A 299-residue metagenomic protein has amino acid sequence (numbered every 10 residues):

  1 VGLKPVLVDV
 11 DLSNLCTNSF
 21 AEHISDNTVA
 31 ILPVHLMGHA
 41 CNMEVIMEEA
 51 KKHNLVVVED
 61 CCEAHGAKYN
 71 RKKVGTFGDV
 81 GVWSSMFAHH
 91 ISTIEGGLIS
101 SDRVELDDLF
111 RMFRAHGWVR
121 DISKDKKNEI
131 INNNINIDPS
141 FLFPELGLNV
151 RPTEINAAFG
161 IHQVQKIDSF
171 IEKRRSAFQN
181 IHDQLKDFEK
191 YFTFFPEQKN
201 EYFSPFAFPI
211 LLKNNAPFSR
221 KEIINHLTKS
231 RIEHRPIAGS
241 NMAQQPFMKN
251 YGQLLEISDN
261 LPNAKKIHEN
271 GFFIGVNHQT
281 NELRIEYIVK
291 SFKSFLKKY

Functional and structural regions predicted by a protein language model:
V1-C61, K68: PLP-dependent aminotransferase-like
L3, V10, H35, C62-E63 (+3 more regions): Histidine-centered beta-alpha loop that forms part of the nucleotide-sugar donor binding/catalytic region in diverse
V6, V56-V58, V82, T193-F195 (+1 more regions): Structural detector of well-ordered beta-strand residues that form the stable sheet scaffold of enzyme domains
F20-I24, T28-V29, K72-G75, K249-Q253: Short low-complexity, flexible loop/linker segments enriched in glycine and/or proline with clustered acidic
A30-V34, H39, M43-V45, K52 (+2 more regions): PLP-dependent aminotransferase class I/II
E59-T93, D108, P139-L142: Conserved active-site segment immediately N-terminal to the catalytic lysine that forms the internal aldimine
W83-S84, G97-R103, N132: Short beta-strand-to-turn element immediately C-terminal to the catalytic PLP-Schiff-base lysine in fold type I
T93-G97, G160: Adenylate-forming
